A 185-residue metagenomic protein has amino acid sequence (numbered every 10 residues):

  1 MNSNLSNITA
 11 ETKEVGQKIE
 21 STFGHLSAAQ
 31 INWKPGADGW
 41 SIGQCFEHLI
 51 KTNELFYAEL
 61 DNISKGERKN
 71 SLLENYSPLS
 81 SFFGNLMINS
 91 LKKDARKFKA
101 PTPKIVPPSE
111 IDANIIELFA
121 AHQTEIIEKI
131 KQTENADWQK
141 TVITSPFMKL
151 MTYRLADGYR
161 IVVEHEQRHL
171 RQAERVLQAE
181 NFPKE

Functional and structural regions predicted by a protein language model:
M1-Q17: Extreme N-terminal tail/first-helix region
E11, T22, E59, I63 (+3 more regions): Residues that form generic nucleotide/phosphate-binding pockets
T12-I31: Short, Lys/Arg-rich amphipathic segments at extreme N-termini
G16-I19, N53, F119, Q123-I126: Hydrophobic alpha-helical core bundles mediating ligand binding, dimerization, or RNAP-core interactions
Q30, K99-P107, P146-T152: A short small-residue
W33-S90, T124, K131-Q132, A136-E185: Short, contiguous alpha-helical
F82-D137: Acidic/histidine-rich alpha-helical segments that form the ligand environment of transition-metal centers
